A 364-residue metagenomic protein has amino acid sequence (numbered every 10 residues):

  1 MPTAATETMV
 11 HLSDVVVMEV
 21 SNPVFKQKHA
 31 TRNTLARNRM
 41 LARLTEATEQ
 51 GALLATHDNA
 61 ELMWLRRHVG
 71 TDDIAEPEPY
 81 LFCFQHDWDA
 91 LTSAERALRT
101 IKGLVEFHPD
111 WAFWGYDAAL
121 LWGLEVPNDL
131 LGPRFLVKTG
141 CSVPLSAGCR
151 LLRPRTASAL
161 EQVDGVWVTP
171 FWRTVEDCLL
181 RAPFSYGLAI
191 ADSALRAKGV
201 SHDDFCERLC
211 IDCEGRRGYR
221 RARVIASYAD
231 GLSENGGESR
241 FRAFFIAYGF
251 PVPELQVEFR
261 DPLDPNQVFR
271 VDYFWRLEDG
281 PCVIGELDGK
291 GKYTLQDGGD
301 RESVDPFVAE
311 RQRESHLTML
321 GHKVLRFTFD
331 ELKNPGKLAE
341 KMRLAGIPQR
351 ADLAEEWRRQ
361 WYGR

Functional and structural regions predicted by a protein language model:
M1-G218, Q349-R364: Short gly/ser-rich loop at a beta-strand->alpha-helix junction or flexible surface loop bordering the NTP-binding
H11-E46, G51-A52, T56-A60, L195-R364: Surface segments flanking catalytic/ligand-binding clefts of nucleic-acid enzymes
